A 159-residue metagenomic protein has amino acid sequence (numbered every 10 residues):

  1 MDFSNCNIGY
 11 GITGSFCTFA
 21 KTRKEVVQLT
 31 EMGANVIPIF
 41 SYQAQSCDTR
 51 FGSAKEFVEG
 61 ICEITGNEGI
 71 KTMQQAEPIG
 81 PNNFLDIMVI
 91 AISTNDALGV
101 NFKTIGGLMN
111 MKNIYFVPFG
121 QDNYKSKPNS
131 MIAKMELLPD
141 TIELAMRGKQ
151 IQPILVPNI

Functional and structural regions predicted by a protein language model:
M1-M88, S93-I159: A cross-family phosphate/adenosyl-ligand binding-site feature
